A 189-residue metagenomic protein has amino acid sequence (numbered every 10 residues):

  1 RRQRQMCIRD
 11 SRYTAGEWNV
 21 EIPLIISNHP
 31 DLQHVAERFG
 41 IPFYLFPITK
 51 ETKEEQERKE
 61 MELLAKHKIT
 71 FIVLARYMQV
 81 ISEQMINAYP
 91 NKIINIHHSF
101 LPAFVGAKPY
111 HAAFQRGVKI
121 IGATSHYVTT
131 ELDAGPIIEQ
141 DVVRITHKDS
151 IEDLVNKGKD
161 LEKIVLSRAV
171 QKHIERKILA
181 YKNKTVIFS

Functional and structural regions predicted by a protein language model:
Q3-I8: Short, small-residue-biased leader/transition segments that mark boundaries at the very start of proteins
D10-G16: Glycine-rich, flexible N-terminal cofactor/catalytic loop recognition
V20-D31: Short internal beta-strands
E21, P42-Y44, K92: Conserved beta-strand segments of alpha/beta enzyme cores
H29, Q56, H67-S189: Donor/substrate-binding cores of folate-linked one-carbon enzymes
Q33-R38, I86-A88: Short loop/helix-cap segments at secondary-structure boundaries that form the rim of catalytic
H34, E62, H111: Surface-exposed charge patches
E37, I41-H67: Adenosine-nucleotide cofactor-binding segment
